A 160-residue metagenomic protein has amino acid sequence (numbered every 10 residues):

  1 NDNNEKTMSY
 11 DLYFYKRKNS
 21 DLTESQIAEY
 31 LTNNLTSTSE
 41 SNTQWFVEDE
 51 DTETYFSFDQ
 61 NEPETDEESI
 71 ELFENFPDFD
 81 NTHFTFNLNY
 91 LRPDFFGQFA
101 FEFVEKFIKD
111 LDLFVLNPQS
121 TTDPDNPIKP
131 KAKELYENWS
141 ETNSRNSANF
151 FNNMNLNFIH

Functional and structural regions predicted by a protein language model:
N1-T7: Short, Lys/Arg-enriched N-terminal segments with co-localized hydrophobic residues within the first ~10-30 amino acids
M8-H160: Acidic (Asp/Glu-rich) sequence patches and key acidic residues that form negatively charged surfaces used
